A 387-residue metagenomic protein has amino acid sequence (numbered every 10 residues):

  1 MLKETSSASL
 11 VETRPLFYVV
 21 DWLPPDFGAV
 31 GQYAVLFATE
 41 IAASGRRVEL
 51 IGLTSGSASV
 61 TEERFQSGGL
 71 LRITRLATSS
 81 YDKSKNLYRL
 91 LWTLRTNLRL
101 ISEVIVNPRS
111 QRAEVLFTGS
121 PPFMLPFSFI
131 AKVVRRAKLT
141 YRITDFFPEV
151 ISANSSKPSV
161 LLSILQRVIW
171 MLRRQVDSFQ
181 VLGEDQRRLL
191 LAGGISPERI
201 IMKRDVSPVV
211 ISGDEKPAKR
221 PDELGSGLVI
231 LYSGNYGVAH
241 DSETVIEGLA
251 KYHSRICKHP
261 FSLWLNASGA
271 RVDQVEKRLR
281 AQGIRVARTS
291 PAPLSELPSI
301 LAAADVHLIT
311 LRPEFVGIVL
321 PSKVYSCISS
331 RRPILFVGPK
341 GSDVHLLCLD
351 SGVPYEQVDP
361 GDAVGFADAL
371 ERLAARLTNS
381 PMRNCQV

Functional and structural regions predicted by a protein language model:
M1-R64, Y252, I256-C257: N-terminal subdomain of nucleotide-sugar transferases
T54, D185, K203-V206: Carbohydrate-associated surface elements
T93-L100, E114-R135, Y141-T144, P148-E149: An aromatic- and histidine-rich active-site surface loop
I105, F123-V134, V160-V181: Membrane-proximal helix-turn-helix segments that form the acceptor-binding/catalytic region of lipid-linked
W170-R199, H345: A short, active-site helix/loop in glycosyltransferases that binds the activated sugar's phosphate group
Q180, P221-H240, I246-A250: Conserved donor-binding/catalytic core segment of Leloir-type glycosyltransferases
G227, I256, P260, A267 (+1 more regions): Nucleotide-activated donor-binding/catalytic signature segment of Leloir-type glycosyltransferases, i.e., the conserved
H240, V286, P291-I300, H307-I328 (+1 more regions): Nucleotide-sugar-dependent
